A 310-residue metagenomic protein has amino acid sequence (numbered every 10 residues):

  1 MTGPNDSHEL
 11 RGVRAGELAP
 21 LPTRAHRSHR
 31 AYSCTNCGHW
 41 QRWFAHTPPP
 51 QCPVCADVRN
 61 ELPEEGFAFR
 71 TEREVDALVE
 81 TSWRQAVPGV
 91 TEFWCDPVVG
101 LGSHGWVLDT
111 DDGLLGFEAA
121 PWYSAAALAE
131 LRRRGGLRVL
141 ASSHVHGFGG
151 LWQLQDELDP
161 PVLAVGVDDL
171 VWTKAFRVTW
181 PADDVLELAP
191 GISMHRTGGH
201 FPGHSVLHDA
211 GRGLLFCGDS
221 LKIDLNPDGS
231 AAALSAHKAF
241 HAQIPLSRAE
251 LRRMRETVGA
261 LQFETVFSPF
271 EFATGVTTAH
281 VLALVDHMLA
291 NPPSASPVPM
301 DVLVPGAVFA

Functional and structural regions predicted by a protein language model:
T2-G3, H8: N-terminal alpha-helical interaction blocks
H8-R14: Extended, low-complexity, charged intrinsically disordered regions
P20-P50, D57-E61, L114-G116, A120-W122 (+3 more regions): Metallo-beta-lactamase
D57-R73: Short metal-binding segments enriched for Cys and/or His
R73-G89, W152-P202, F240-F263: Metallo-beta-lactamase
D76-A127, V206-I223: Conserved beta-strand hairpin/beta-sheet module of binuclear metal-dependent hydrolase folds, prominently
P97-V99, S103, V167-D168, W172-F176 (+1 more regions): Active-site-proximal loop/helix segment associated with metal-binding centers of metalloenzymes
S124-D168: Active-site metal-binding motif and surrounding structural segment of the metallo-beta-lactamase
